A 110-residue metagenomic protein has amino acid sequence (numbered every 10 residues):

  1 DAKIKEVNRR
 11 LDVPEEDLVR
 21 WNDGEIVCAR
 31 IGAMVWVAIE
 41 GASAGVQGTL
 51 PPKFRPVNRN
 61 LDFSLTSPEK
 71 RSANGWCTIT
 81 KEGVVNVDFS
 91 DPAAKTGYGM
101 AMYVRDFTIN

Functional and structural regions predicted by a protein language model:
D1-I4, G41-T49, V57-N110: Extracellular jelly-roll beta-sandwich "head" domains, especially the C-terminal globular C1q domain
K3-V46: Extracellular receptor-binding modules and their adjoining Ser/Thr/Gly/Asp/Asn-rich linkers
